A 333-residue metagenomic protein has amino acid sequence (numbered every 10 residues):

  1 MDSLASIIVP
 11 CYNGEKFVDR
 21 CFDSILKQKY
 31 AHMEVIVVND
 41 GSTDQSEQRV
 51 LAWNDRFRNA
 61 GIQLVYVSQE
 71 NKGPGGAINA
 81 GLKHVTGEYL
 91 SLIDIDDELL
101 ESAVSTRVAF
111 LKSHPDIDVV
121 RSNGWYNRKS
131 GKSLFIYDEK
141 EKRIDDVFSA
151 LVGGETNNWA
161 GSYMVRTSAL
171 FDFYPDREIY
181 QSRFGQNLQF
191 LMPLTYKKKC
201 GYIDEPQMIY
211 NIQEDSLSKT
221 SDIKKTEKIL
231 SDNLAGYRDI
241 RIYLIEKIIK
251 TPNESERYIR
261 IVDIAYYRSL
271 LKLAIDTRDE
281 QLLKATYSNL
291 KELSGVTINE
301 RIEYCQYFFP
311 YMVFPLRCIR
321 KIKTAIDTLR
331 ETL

Functional and structural regions predicted by a protein language model:
A5-F17, C21, Q28, V38: A conserved hydrophobic helix/loop-capping motif in glycosyltransferases and polysaccharide synthases
F22-V67: Acidic donor-binding segment of Leloir-type glycosyltransferases
Q45, D97-F110: Acidic donor-binding/catalytic loop of UDP-sugar-dependent glycosyltransferases, especially processive GT2
I62, P74, V104-I179: Flexible acidic/His/Gly-enriched loops in nucleotide-sugar-dependent glycosyltransferase catalytic domains
Q69-V85, T106: Glycine-rich, basic loop-to-helix element that forms the pyrophosphate-binding segment of sugar-nucleotide handling
L90: Short aromatic/hydrophobic "clamp" motif used to bind/position activated sugar donors
K142-K225: Conserved nucleotide-sugar donor-binding catalytic segment
G153, N157, Q189, I209-L333: C-terminal subregions of glycosyltransferases and related glycan-biosynthesis enzymes
